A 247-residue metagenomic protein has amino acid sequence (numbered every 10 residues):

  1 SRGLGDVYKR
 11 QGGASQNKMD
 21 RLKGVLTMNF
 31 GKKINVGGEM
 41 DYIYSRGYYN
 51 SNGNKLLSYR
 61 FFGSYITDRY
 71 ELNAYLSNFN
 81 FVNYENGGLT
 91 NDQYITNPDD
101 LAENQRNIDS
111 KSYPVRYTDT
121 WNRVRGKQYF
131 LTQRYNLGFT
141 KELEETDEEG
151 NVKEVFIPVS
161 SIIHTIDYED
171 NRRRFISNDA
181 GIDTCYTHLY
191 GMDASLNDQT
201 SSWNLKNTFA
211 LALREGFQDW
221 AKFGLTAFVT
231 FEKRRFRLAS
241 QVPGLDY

Functional and structural regions predicted by a protein language model:
G3-Y8: Short, small-residue-biased leader/transition segments that mark boundaries at the very start of proteins
Q11-G13, M40-Y42, A74-N78, I162-D170 (+1 more regions): Transmembrane beta-barrel strands of outer-membrane/channel proteins
G13-S15, M19, I43-S64, R116-G126 (+1 more regions): Outer-membrane beta-barrel proteins
K18-L22, K55-L57, R125-Y129, S201-N207 (+1 more regions): Residues that define the transmembrane beta-barrel architecture of outer-membrane proteins
D20-Y44, S51-N83: Transmembrane beta-barrel wall of Gram-negative outer-membrane proteins
G24-M28, F61-Y65, L131-L137, N207-E215 (+1 more regions): Residues on the lipid-exposed face of transmembrane beta-strands in outer-membrane beta-barrel proteins
K32-V36, D68-L72, F156-I162, D219-L225: Outer-envelope beta-barrel architecture signal
E71-R134, T140, T146-E148, R173-S177 (+2 more regions): Flexible loop and strand-edge segments within Gram-negative outer membrane beta-barrel domains
